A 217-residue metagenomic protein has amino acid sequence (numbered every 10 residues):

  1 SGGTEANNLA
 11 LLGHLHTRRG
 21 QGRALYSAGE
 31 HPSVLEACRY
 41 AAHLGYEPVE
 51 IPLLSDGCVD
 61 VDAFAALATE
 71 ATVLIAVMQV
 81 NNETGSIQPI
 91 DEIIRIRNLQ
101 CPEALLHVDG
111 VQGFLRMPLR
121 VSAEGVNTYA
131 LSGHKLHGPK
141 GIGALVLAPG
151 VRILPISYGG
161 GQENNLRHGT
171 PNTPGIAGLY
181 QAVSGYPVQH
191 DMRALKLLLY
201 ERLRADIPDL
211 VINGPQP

Functional and structural regions predicted by a protein language model:
S1-P217: Pyridoxal 5′-phosphate
